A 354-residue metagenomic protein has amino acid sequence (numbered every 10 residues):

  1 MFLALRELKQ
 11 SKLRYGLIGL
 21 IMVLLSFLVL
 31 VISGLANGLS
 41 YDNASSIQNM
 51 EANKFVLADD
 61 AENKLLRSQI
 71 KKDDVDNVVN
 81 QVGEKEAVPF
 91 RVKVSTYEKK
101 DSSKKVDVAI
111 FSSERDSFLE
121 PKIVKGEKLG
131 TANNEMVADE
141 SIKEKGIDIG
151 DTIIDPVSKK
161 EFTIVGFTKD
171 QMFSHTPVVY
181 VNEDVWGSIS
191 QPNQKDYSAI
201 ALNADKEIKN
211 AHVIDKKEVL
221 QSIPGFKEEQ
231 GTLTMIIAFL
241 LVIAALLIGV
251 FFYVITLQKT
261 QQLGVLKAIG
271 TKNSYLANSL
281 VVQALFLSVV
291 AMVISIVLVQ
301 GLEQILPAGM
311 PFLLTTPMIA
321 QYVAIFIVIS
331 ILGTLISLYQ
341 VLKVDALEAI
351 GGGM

Functional and structural regions predicted by a protein language model:
M1-V29, G353-M354: N-terminal Sec/SRP start-transfer signal
L8, V265-S274, G353: Short helix-to-coil transition segments within interhelical loops that connect adjacent transmembrane helices
R14, F27-N53: Alpha-helical transmembrane segments
S45-Y97, D107-A109: Membrane-proximal extracellular/periplasmic loop immediately following the first transmembrane helix
R91, K104-E114, P121-D184: Hydrophobic secondary-structure segments that place a key small or acidic residue at a functional site
S158-K160, F167-L240: Mechanotransmission and gating elements of multispan inner-membrane complexes involved in transport and envelope
I208-Q261, V265-L266, A277-V281, L285-F286: Peri-transmembrane interface segments
N278-S279, L285-I331, L335-G352: Short helix-loop junctions at transmembrane helix boundaries
